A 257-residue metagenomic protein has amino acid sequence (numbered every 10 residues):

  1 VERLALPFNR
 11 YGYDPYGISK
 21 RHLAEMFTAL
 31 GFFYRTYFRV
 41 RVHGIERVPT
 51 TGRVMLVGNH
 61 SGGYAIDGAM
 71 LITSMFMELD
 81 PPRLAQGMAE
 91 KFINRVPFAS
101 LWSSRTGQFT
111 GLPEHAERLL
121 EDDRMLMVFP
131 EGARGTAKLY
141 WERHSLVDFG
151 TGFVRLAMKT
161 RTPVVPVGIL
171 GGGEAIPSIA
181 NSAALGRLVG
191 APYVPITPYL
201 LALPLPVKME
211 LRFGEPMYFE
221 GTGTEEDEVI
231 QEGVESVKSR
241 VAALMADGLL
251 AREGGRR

Functional and structural regions predicted by a protein language model:
V1-E114, S182, S239, A246-R257: Membrane-anchoring hydrophobic helices of lipid-metabolizing enzymes
V1-H22, R118-R257: Non-catalytic C-terminal accessory region of glycerolipid acyltransferases and related lyso-lipid remodeling enzymes
